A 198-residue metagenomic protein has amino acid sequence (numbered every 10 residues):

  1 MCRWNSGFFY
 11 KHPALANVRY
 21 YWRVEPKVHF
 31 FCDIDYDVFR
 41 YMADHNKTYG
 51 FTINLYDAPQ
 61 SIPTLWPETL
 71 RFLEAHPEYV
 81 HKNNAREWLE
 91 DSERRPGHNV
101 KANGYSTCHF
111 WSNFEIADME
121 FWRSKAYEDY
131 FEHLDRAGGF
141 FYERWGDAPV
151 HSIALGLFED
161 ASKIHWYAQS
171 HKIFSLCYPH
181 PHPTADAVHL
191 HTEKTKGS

Functional and structural regions predicted by a protein language model:
M1-C2, V28-R136, E143-R144, A148 (+1 more regions): Conserved catalytic core of nucleotide-sugar-dependent glycosyltransferases
M1-N17: Active-site-proximal specificity loops/subdomain of glycosyltransferases
N5-F9, V24-E25, D37-V38: Short, hydrophobic/aromatic alpha-helical segments in well-folded domains
A16-F31: Short beta-strand-to-loop acidic/aromatic patch adjacent to the donor-nucleotide binding site
N17-V18, D44-K47, A161-S162: Short, high-confidence coil segments that cap the C-terminus of an alpha-helix and link into the following beta-strand
W22, G50, E115, H165-Y167: Hydrophobic/aromatic beta-strand patches that form the interior of the parallel beta-sheet core in alpha/beta enzyme
C108-F110, F121, Y127-S198: C-terminal catalytic/acceptor-binding lobe
